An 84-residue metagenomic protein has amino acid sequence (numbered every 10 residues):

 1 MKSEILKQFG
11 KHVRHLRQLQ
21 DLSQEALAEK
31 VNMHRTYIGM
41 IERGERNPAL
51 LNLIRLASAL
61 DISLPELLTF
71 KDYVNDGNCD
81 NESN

Functional and structural regions predicted by a protein language model:
M1-Q8, D76-C79: A detector for short, charged/polar N-terminal pre-domain segments
K11-A26, K30: Short basic helix-loop element that most often maps to the first helix and adjoining turn of HTH DNA-binding modules
V13, L27-A28, I38-I41, L67: Conserved hydrophobic/aromatic packing and binding residues within compact polymer-binding modules
V13, Q24, R35, L50-L53: Helix-turn-helix DNA-binding elements, focusing on the entry/boundary residues of the two helices that contact DNA
N32-R46: Recognition helix of helix-turn-helix/homeodomain-like DNA-binding domains that insert into the DNA major groove
L51-E66: DNA major-groove recognition helix of helix-turn-helix/homeodomain DNA-binding modules
L68-N84: Short, charged recognition helix plus adjacent turn of helix-turn-helix-like nucleic-acid-binding domains
